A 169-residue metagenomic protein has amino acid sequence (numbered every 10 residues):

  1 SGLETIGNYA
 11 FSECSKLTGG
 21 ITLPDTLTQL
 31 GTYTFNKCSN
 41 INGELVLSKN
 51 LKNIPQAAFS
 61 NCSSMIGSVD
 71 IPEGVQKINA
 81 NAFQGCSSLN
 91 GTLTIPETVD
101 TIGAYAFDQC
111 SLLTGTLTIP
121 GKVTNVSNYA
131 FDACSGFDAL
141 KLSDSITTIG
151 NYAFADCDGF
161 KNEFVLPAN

Functional and structural regions predicted by a protein language model:
S1-T5, S15-Q29, S39-N53, S63-K77 (+4 more regions): Structural signature of tandem-repeat unit edges
